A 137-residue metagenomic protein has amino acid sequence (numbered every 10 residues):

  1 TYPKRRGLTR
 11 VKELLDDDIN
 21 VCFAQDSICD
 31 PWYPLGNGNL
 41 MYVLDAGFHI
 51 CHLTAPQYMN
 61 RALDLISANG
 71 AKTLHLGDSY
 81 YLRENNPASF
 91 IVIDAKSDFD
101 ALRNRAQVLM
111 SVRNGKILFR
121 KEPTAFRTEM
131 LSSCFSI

Functional and structural regions predicted by a protein language model:
T1-R6: Active-site glycine- and acidic-residue-rich loops that bind and position anionic ligands or nucleotide-like cofactors
G7-I93: His/Asp/Glu-enriched, well-ordered alpha-helical/loop segment that forms or immediately abuts the divalent-metal
N60-I137: Active-site microenvironment of metallo-dependent hydrolases
